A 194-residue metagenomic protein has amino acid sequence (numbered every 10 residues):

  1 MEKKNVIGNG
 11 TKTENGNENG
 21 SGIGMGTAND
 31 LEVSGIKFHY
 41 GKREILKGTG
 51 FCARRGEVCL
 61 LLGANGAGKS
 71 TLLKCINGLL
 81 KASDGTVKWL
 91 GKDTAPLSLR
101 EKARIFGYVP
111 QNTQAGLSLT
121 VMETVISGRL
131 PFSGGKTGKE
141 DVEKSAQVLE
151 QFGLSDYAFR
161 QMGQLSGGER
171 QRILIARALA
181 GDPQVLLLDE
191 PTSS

Functional and structural regions predicted by a protein language model:
L31, L46-G48: Conserved structural motif at the start of ABC-family nucleotide-binding domains
L62-A64: The feature captures the beta-strand-to-loop junction immediately N-terminal to the Walker
N77: Helix-to-loop junction immediately C-terminal to a conserved catalytic motif
G85-D93: Conserved ABC transporter NBD signature motif
Q161-L165, E169: Conserved ABC ATPase signature
I175: Hydrophobic anchor residue at the start of the ABC signature
A180-Q184: A short, proline-enriched helix->beta-strand linker immediately N-terminal to the Walker B motif in ABC-type P-loop
L186-E190: Catalytic Walker B motif of ABC-type/P-loop ATPase nucleotide-binding domains
